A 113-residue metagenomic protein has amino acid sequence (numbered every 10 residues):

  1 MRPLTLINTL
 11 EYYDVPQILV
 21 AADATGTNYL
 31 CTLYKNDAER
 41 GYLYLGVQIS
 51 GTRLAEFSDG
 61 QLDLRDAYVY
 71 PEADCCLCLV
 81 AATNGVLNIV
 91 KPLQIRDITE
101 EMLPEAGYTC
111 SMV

Functional and structural regions predicted by a protein language model:
M1-I7, I49, I98: N-terminal functional modules and adjacent low-complexity/disordered segments of proteins
R2-N36: Amphipathic, interaction-prone secondary-structure segments
P16-Q17, L30, R40, D59 (+1 more regions): Generic marker of "main functional regions" within proteins
N36-L43: Acidic, low-complexity, intrinsically disordered interaction modules
Y44-V113: Low-complexity intrinsically disordered segments
